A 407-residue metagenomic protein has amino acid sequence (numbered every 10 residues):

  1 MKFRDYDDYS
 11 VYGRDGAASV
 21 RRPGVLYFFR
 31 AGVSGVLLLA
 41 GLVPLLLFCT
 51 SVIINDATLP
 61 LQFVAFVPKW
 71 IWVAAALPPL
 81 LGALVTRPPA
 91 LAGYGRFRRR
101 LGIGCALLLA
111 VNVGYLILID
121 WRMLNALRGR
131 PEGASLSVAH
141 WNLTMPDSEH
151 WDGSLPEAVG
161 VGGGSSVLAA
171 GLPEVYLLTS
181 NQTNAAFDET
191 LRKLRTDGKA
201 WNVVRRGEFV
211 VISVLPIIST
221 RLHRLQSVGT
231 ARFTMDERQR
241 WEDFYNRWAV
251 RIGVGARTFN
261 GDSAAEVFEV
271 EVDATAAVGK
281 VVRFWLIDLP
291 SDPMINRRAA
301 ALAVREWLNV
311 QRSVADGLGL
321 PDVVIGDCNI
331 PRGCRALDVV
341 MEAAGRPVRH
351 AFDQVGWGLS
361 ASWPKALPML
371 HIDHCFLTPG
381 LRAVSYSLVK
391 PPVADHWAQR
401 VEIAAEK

Functional and structural regions predicted by a protein language model:
K2-K193, D197, E208-F209, K407: N-terminal, active-site-proximal structural segment of metallo-dependent hydrolase catalytic domains
D56-V67, K199-L215, A315-D322, N329-P392: Active site of divalent-metal-dependent phosphoester/diester hydrolases
V64, S137-L143, G153-D188, E208 (+5 more regions): Active-site beta-strand/loop signature of hydrolases that rely on acidic residues for catalysis
P88-L91, R195-T196, D273-V278, V310-L318: Alpha-helix termini
R100, G104, L108, N112-P131 (+3 more regions): Structured beta-strand-rich core segments of catalytic domains in phosphoester-bond hydrolases
T258-A264, L367-P368, P392-D395: A short catalytic or substrate-binding loop motif that flags glycine-/basic-rich loops and adjacent residues that bind
I295-A299: A short acidic/glycine-rich loop-to-helix N-cap element
